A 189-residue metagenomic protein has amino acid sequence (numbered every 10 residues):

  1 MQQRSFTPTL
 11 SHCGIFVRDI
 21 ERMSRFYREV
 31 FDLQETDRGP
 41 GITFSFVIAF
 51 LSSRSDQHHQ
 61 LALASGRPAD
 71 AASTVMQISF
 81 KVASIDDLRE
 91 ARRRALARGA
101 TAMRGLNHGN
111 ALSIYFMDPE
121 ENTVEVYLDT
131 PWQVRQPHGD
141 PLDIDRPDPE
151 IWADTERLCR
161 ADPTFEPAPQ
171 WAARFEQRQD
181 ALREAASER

Functional and structural regions predicted by a protein language model:
M1-T7: Short acidic N-proximal helix/loop "leader" segments that mark the beginning of a domain or an inter-domain linker
S5, F16-H58: Core segments of cupin and vicinal oxygen chelate
P8, R18-E21, S79-Q136, L142-R189: Vicinal oxygen chelate
C13, I78: Hydrophobic adenine-recognition pocket in adenosine-nucleotide-binding enzymes
E35-D37, A62, T101-R104: A short linear hydrophobic-aromatic micro-motif
G41-F44, A69-D70, L106-G109: A short beta-turn/loop motif at secondary-structure boundaries
S45-A49, M76, L112-I114: Short beta-strand micro-motifs in enzyme catalytic cores
F50, L61-A64, E125: Conserved beta-strand in the GNAT
